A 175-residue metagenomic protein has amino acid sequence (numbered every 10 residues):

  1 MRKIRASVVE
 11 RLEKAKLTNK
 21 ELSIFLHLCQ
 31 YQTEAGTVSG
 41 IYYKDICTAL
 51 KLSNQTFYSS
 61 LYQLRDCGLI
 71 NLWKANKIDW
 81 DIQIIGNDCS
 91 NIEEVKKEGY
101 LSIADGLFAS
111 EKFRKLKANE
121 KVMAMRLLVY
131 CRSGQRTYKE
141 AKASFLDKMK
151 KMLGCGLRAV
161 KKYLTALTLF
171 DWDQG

Functional and structural regions predicted by a protein language model:
M1-A49, Q63-L69, K74-S144: Short recognition helix of helix-turn-helix/winged-helix DNA-binding domains
S23, D45, T56, V122 (+2 more regions): Acidic, Ser/Thr-rich intrinsically disordered and amphipathic helical segments
Q32, L157, W172-Q174: Short loop/beta submotifs within extracellular cysteine-rich repeat domains
K51-D66, G154-L169: Short amphipathic alpha-helical interaction segments
I70, F170-D173: Short hydrophobic beta-strand motif reused across regulatory alpha/beta modules
R136-K148, M152-L164: Append "and, occasionally, other polyanion-binding protein interfaces
